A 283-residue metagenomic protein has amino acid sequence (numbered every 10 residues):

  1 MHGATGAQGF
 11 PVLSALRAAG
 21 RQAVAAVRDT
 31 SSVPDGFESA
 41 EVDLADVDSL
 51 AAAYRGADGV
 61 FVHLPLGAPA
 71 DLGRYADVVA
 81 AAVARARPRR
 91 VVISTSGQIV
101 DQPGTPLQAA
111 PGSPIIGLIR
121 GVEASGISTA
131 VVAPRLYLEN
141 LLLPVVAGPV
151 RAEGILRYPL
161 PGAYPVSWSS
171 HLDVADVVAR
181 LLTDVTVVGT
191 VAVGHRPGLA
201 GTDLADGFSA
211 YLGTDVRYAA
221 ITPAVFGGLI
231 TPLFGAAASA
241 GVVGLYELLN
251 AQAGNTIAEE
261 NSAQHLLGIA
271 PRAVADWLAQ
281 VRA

Functional and structural regions predicted by a protein language model:
H2-R28, P34, A45-D48, R55 (+5 more regions): Oxidoreductase cofactor-interface core, primarily capturing Rossmann-like NAD(P)-dependent enzymes
A40-V42: Cofactor-binding loops of NAD(P)H-dependent oxidoreductases, dominated by short-chain dehydrogenase/reductases
S49-A53, Y75, A273-W277: Hydrophobic alpha-helical packing elements
Y54, D58-F61, V92: N-terminal Rossmann-like NAD(P) cofactor-binding module of classical short-chain dehydrogenase/reductase
V62-P65, N261-S262: Short glycine/proline- and acidic residue-enriched helix-loop micro-motifs that form flexible lids or anion-recognition
A219-I221: A generic structural motif
A224-A283: A hydrophobic C-terminal alpha-helical subdomain
